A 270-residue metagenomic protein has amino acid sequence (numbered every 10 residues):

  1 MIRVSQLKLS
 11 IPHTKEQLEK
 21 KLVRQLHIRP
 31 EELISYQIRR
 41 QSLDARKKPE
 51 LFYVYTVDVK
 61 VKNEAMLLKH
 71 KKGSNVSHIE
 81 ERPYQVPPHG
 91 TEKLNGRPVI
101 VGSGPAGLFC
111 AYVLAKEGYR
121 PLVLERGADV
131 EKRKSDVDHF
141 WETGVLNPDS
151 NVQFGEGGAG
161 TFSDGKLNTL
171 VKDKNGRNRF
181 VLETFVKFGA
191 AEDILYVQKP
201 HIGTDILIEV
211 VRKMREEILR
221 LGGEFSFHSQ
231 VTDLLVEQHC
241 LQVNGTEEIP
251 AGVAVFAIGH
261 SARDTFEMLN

Functional and structural regions predicted by a protein language model:
M1-Y53, V57-N270: Residues forming the flavin
